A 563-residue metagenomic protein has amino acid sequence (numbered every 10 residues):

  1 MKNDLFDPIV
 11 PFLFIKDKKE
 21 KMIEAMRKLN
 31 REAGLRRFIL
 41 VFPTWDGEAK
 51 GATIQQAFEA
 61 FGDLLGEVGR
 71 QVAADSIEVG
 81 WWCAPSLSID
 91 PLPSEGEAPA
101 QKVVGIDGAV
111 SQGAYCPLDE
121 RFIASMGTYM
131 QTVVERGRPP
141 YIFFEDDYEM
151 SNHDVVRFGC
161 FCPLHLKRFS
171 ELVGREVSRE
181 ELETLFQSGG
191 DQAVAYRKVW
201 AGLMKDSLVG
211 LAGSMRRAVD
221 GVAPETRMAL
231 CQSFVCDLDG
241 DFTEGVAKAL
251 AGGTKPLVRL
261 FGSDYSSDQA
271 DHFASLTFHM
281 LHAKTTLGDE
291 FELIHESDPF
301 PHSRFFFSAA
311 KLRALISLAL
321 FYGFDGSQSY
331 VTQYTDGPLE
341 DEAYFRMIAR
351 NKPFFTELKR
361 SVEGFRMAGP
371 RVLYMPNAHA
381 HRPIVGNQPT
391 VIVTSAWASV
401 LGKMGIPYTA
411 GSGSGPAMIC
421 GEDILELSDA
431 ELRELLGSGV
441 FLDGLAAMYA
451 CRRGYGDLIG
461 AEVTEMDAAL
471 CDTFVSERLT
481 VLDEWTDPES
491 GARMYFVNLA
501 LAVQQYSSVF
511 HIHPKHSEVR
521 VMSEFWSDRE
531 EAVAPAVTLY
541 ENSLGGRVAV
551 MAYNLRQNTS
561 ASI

Functional and structural regions predicted by a protein language model:
M1-F42: N-terminal structural segment of carbohydrate-active enzymes
F14-L29, T53-D75, R121-S125, S207-S214: Aromatic- and glycine-enriched glycan-recognition loops and surfaces that form the carbohydrate-binding subsites
I15-E32, R121-V133, D241-A249, S308-A319: Short, acidic/polar
A25-L64, L87-A100, I106-A109, S151-D154 (+2 more regions): Aromatic-lined carbohydrate-binding/catalytic grooves of carbohydrate-active enzymes
A33-R36, L40-T44, D90, P140 (+13 more regions): Hydrophobic targeting/anchoring helices
E78-P139, D146, N152-D154, P163 (+2 more regions): Active-site-adjacent "subsite" loops/lids of carbohydrate-active enzymes
I406-P416: Short acidic low-complexity segments
Y408, C420-I563: A conserved amphipathic helix/loop scaffold that creates a polar/acidic microenvironment used either to coordinate
